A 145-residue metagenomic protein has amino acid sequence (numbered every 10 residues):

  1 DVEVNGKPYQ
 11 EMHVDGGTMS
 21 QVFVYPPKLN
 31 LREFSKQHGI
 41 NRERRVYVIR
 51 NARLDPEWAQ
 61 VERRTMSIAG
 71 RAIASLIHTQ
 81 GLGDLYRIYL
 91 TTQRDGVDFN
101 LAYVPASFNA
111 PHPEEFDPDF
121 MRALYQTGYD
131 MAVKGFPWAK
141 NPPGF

Functional and structural regions predicted by a protein language model:
D1-F145: Patatin-like phospholipase
